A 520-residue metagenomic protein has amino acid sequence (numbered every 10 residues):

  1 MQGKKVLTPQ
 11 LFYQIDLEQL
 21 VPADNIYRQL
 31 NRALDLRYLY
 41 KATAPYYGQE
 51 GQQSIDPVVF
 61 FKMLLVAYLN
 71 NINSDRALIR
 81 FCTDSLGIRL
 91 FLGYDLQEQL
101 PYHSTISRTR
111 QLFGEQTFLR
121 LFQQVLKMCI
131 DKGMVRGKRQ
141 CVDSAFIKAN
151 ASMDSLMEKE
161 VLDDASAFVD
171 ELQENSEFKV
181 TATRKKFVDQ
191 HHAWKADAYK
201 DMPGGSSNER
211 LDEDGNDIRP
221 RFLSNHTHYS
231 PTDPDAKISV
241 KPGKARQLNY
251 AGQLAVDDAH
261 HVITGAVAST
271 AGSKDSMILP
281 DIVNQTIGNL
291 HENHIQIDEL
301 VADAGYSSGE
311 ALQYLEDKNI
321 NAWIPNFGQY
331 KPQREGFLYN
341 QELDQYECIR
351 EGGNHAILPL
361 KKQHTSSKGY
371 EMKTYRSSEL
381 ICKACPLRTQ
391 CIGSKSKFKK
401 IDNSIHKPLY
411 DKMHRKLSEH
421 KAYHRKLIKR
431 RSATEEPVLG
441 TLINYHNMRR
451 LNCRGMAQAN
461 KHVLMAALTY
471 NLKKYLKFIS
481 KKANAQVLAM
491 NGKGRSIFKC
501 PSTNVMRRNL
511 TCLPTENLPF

Functional and structural regions predicted by a protein language model:
M1-R28: Hydrophobic alpha-helical membrane-insertion signals
G3-K4, N71-D84, Y94-F520: Anion-binding and metal-coordination hotspots
D16, D35-Y38, E158, L358-P359: Short, solvent-exposed coil/turn linker segments
E18-V21, Q52, K244: Short secondary-structure boundary/capping segments within folded domains
A23-L65: Basic, short loop/linker segments at the boundary and entry of helix-turn-helix/winged-helix-like folds
Q52-L86: Detector for short helical micro-motifs
I88-L92: Short amphipathic alpha-helical interface patches used for protein-protein assembly/oligomerization
